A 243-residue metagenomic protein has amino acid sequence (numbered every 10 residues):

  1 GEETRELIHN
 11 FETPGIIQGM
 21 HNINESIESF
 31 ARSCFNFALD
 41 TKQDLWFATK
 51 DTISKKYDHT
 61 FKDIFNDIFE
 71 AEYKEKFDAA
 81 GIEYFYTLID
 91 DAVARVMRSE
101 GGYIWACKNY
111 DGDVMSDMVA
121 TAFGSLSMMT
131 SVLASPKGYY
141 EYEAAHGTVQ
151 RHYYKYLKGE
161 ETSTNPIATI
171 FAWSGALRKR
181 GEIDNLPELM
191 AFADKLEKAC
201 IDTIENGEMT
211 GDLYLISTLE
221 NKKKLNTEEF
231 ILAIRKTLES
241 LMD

Functional and structural regions predicted by a protein language model:
G1-T87: Glycine-rich phosphate/diphosphate-binding loop of Rossmann-like nucleotide-binding domains
N22, I27-A31, L45-F47, I89 (+4 more regions): Long, contiguous hydrophobic alpha-helical segments, chiefly transmembrane helices and signal peptides
E28, R32-F35, K62-N66, E70 (+4 more regions): Predominant activation on well-ordered alpha-helical scaffold segments within soluble catalytic domains
A38, V96-M97, I204, L238: Hydrophobic residues in alpha-helical segments
K55-N66, M97-Y103, Y110, A120 (+2 more regions): Short glycine/threonine-rich loop-to-helix capping motif typified by GTGT followed within a few residues by an Asp-Pro
T87-V96: Glycine-rich oxoanion-binding loops at beta->alpha junctions
V96-K195, D202-T203: Glycine-rich phosphate/nucleotide-binding loop
K158-T164, E182-D243: Internal helix-turn-beta structural module
